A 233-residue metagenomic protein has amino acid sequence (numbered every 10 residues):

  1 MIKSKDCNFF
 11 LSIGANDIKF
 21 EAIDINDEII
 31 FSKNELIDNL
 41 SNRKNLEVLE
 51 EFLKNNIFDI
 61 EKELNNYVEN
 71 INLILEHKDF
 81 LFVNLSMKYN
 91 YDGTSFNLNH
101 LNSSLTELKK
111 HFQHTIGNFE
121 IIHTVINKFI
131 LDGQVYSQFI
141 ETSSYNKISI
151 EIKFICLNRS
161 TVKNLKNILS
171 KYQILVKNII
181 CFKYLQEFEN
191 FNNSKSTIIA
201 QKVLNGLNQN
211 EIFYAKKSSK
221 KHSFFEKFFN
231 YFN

Functional and structural regions predicted by a protein language model:
M1-D17, I25-Y67, L75-N233: Nucleotide/phosphate-binding catalytic cleft detector across ATP-hydrolyzing and phosphate-transferring enzymes
